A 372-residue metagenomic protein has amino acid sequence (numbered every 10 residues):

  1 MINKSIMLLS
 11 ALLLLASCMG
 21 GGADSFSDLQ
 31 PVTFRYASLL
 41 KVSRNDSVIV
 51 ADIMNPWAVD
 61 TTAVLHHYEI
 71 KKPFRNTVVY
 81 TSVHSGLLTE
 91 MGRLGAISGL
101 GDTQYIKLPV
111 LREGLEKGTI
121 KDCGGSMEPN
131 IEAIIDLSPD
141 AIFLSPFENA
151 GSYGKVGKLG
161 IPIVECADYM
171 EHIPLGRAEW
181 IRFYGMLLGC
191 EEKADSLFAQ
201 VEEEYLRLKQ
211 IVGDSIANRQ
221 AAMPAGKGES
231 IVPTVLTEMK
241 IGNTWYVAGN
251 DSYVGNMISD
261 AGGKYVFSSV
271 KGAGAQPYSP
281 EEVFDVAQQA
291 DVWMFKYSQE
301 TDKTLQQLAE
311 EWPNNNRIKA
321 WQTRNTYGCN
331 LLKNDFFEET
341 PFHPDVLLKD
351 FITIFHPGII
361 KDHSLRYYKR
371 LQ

Functional and structural regions predicted by a protein language model:
M1-S25, F351: Bacterial Sec-dependent N-terminal signal peptides
C18-S85, K193-L236, D302, Q322 (+3 more regions): Bacterial Sec-exported substrate-binding components of ABC uptake systems
A51-T61, I70-I135, A141-P146: A short, structured surface patch at a secondary-structure boundary
P73, V83-L87, R93, N130 (+9 more regions): Stable alpha-helical elements in mature extracytoplasmic
T119, D140-F143, N149-T244, S268 (+2 more regions): Extracytoplasmic substrate-binding proteins
N130-F147, I161, P280-M294: Proline-aspartate-enriched helix->loop->beta-strand connector
Q210-D214, G228-T304: Flexible, glycine-rich surface segments
G274-P357: C-terminal soluble interaction/assembly domains
